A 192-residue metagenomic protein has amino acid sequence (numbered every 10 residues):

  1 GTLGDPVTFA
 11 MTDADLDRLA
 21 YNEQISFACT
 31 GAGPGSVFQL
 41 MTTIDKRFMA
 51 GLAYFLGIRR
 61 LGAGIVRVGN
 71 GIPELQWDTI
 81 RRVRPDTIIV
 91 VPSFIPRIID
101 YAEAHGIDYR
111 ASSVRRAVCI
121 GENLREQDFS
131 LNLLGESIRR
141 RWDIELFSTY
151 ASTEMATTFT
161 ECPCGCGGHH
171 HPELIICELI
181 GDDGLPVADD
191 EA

Functional and structural regions predicted by a protein language model:
G1-A10: Conserved adenylation A10 loop of the ANL superfamily
D13-C29, V37-R97: AMP-binding/adenylate-forming
V37, H105-Q127: Conserved helix-loop-beta element of the AMP-binding
R84-P85, G106-Y109, C164-G168: Short, hinge-like loop/turn segments at secondary-structure boundaries
D86, R115, I144: Short acidic/polar active-site loop segments enriched in Thr and Asp
F94-S113, N132: Adenylate-forming
F129-A192: Conserved AMP-binding/adenylate-forming
